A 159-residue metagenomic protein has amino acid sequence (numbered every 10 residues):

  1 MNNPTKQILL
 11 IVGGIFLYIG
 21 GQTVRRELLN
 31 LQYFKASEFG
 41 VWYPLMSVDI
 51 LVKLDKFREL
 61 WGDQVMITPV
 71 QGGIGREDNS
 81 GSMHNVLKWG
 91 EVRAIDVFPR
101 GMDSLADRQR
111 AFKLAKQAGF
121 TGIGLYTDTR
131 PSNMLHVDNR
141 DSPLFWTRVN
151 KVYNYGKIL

Functional and structural regions predicted by a protein language model:
N2-R25: Single-pass alpha-helical membrane anchors
T23-W61: Active-site acidic/histidine clusters and adjacent loop/turn architecture that either coordinate catalytic ions
R26-V41, R76-F98: Short, conserved helix/loop micro-motifs enriched in His/Cys and acidic residues
V48-M83: Extended, low-complexity, intrinsically disordered C-terminal regulatory tails of eukaryotic serine/threonine kinases
M83-I95, P99-L159: Catalytic cores and adjacent binding grooves of peptidoglycan-active enzymes
